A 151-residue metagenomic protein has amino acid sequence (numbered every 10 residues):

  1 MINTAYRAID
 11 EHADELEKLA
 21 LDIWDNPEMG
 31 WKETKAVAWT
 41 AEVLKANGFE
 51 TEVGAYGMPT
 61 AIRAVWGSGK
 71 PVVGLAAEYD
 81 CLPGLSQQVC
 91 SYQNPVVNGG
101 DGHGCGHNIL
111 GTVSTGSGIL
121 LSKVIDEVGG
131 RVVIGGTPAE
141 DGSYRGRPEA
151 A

Functional and structural regions predicted by a protein language model:
I2-H103, T112-V133, D141: Acidic/His- and Gly-rich active-site-bordering loop/insert found across diverse amide/peptide-bond hydrolases
G142-R147: Structural motif
A150-A151: A glycine-rich helix N-cap at a beta->alpha junction
